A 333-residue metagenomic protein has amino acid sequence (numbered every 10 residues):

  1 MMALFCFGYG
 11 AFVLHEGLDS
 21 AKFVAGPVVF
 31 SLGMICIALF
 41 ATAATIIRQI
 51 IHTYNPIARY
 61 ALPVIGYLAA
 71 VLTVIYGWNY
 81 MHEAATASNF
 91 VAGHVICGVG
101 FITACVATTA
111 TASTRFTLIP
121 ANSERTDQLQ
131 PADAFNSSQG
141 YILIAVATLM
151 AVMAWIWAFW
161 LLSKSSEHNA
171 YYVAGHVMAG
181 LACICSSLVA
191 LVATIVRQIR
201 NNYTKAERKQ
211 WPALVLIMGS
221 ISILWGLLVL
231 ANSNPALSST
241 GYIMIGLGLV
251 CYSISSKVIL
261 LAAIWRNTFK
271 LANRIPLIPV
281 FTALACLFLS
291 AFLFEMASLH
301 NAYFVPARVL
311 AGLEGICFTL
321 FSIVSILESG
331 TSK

Functional and structural regions predicted by a protein language model:
M1-H15, A25-Q49, R59-H82, S88-T117 (+5 more regions): Alpha-helical transmembrane segments and immediately adjacent membrane-interfacial amphipathic helices
F23, N202-A206, K270: Short juxtamembrane and helix-loop transition motifs at transmembrane-helix boundaries in membrane proteins
I119-F135: Membrane-interfacial, low-structure loops and terminal tails that flank and connect transmembrane helices in multi-pass
